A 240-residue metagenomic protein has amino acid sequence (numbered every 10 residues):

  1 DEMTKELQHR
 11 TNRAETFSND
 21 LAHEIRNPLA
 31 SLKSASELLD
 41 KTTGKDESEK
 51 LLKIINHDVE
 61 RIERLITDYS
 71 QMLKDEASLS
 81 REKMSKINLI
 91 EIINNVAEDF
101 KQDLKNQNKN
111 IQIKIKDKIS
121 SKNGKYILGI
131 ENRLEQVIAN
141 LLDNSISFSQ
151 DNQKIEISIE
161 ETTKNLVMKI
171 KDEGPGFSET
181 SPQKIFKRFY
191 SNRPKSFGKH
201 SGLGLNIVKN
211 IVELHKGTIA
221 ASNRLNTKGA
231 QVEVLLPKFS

Functional and structural regions predicted by a protein language model:
H57-I62: Short alpha-helical segment of the dimerization/phosphotransfer core of two-component systems
A77-E82, K122-G129: Conserved micro-motifs of the catalytic ATP-binding
K83-K101: A conserved beta-strand-to-alpha-helix junction within the catalytic ATP-binding
S145-I146: Short helix-loop "hinge" at the ATP-lid/N-box region of the Bergerat-fold HATPase_c
F177-F189: Short conserved segment of the HATPase_c
G204, V208: Short alpha-helical Gxxx[C/S/T] motif in the catalytic ATP-binding
G217-T218: Conserved glycine-rich
